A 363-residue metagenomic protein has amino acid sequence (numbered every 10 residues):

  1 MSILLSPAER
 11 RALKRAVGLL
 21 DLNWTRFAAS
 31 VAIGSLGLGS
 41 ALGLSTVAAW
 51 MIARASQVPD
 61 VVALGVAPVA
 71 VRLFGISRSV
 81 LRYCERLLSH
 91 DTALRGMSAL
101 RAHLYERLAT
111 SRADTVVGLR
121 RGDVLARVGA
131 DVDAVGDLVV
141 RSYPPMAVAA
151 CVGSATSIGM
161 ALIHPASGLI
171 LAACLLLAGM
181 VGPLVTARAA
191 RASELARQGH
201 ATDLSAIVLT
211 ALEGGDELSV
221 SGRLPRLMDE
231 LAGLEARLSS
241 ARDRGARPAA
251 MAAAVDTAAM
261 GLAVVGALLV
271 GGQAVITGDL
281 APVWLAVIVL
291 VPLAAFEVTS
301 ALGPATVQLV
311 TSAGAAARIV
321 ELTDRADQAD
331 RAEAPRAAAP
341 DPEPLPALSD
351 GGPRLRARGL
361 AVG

Functional and structural regions predicted by a protein language model:
M1-A41, A134, A150, R237: Membrane-integrated ABC transporters
I3-S6, R86-L88, T92-L94, A102-A126 (+3 more regions): Short intracellular "coupling" helices and adjacent cytoplasmic loop segments at the cytosolic face of multi-pass
V17-W24, A113, V117, A130-V139 (+7 more regions): An intracellular "coupling" helix at the cytosolic face of ABC transporter transmembrane type-1 domains
L22, S30-L36, A67, P144-A196 (+2 more regions): Transmembrane helices of ABC transporter permease
W24-A41, W50, R54-M97, V283 (+1 more regions): Transmembrane-helix motif of ABC transporter permease domains
A53-L73, G159-L171, P248-A316, L322-T323: Helix-loop-helix
L87-A102, E106, P144-A147, I170-D216 (+3 more regions): Cytoplasmic coupling helices
P292-G363: ABC transporter TMD-NBD coupling linker
